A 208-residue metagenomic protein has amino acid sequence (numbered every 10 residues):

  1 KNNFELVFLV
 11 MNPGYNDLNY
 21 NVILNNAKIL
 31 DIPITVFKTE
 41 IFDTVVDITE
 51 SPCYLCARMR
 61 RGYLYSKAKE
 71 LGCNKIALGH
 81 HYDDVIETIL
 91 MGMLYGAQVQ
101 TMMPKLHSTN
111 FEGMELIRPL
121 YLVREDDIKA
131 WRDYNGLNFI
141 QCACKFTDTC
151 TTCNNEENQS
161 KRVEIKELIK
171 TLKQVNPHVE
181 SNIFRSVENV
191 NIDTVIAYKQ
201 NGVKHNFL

Functional and structural regions predicted by a protein language model:
K1-V99, M103, D126-Y134: ATP-dependent adenylation/nucleotidyltransferase module used to activate substrates
M11, P52, L116, L120 (+1 more regions): Conserved short-loop catalytic and cofactor-binding motifs
N12-G14, E40-F42, S108, L122 (+2 more regions): Short, solvent-exposed coil/turn elements at secondary-structure transition points
L55, A77, P119, V123 (+2 more regions): A short glycine-/small-residue-rich loop at the edge of a beta-strand within enzyme catalytic domains
R58-L71, K105-F111, I165-S186: Short, basic, helix/turn surface patches
D84-E164, L168: Catalytic subdomain that performs nucleotidyl-dependent activation
L137-L208: The feature marks non-catalytic terminal segments
